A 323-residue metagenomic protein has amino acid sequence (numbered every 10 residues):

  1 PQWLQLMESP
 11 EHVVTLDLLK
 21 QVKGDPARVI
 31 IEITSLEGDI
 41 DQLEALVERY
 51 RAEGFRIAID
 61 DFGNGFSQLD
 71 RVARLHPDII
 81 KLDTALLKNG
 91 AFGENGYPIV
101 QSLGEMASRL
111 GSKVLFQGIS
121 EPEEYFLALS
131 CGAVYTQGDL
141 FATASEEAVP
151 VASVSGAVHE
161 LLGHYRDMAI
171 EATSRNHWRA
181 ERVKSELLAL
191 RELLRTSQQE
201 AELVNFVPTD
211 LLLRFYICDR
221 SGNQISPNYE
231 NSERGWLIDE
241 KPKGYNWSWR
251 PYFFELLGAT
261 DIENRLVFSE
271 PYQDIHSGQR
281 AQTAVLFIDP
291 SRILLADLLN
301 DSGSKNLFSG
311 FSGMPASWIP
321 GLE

Functional and structural regions predicted by a protein language model:
P1-E44: Catalytic core of bacterial c-di-GMP phosphodiesterases, primarily the EAL and HD-GYP domains, capturing alpha-helical
Q2-E8, L36-G38, F66, G132-A133 (+1 more regions): Sensory/regulatory domains in signal-transduction proteins
W3-L6, E32-D39, F62-L69, L75-Y97 (+3 more regions): EAL-family c-di-GMP phosphodiesterase catalytic domain
V13-L16, E44, K184, L188 (+1 more regions): Short amphipathic alpha-helical segments
L19, P26, L36, Y50-D60 (+1 more regions): ATP/nucleotide-binding catalytic cores
L19-K23, E44-G54, Q101-S108: Surface-exposed amphipathic alpha-helices with a cationic face
G156-R195, L294-E323: Juxtadomain coupling helices with adjacent low-complexity linkers
V204-G258: Structured interaction and signal-relay segments at domain junctions
